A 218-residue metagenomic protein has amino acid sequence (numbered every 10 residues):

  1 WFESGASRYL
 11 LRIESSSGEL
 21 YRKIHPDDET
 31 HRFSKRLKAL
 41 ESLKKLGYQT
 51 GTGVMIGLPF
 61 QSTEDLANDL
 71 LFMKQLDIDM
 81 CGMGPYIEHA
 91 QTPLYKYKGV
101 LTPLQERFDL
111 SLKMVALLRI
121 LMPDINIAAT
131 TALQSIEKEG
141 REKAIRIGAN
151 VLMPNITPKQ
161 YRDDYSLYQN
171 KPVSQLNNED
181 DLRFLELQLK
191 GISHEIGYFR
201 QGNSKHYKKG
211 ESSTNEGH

Functional and structural regions predicted by a protein language model:
W1-G47, V54-D77, T92-F108: Conserved non-cysteine loop/helix-boundary elements of the Radical SAM core domain that shape
I13-S15, T52-I56, M83-P85, A129-T131: A cross-domain feature marking catalytic cores of carbohydrate-active enzymes and several ubiquitous metabolic/repair
S15-S17, L46-Q49, A116-R119, R162-D163: Generic detector of short, locally flexible boundary/turn motifs and exposed helical patches
K74, M80-H218: Auxiliary Fe-S-binding modules of radical SAM enzymes
